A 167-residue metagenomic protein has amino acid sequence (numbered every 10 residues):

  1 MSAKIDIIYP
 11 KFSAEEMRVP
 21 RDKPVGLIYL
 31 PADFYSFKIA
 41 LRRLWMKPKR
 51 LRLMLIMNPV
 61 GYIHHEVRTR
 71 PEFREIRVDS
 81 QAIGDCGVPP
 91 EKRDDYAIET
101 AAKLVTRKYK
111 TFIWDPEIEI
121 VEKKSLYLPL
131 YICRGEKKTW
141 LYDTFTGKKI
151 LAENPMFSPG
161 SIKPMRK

Functional and structural regions predicted by a protein language model:
M1-K137, M156-K167: Charged, low-complexity helical/coil segments in non-catalytic cytosolic or luminal regions
D143-T144: Short, acidic, Ser/Thr-enriched surface-loop or helix-capping motifs
